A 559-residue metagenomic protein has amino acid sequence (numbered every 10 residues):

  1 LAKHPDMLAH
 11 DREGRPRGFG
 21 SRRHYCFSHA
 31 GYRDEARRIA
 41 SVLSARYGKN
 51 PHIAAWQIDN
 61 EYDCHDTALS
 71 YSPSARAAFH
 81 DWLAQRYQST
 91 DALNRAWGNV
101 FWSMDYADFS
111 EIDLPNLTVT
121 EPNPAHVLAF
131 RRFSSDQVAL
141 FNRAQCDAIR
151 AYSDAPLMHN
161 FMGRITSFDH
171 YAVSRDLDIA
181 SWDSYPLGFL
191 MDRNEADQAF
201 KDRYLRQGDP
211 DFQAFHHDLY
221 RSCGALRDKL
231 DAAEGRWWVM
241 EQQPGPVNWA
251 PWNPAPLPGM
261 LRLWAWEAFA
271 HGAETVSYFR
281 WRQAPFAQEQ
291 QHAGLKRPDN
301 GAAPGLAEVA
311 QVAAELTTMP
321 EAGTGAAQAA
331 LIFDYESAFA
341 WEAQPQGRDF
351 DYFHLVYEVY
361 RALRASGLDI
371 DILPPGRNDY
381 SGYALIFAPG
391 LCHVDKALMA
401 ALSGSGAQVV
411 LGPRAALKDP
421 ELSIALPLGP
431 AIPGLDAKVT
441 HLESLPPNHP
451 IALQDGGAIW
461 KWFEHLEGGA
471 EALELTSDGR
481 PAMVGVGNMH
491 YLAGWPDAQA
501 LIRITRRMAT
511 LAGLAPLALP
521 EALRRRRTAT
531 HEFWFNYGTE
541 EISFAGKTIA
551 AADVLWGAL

Functional and structural regions predicted by a protein language model:
H4-M7, D11-F215, L219: Polysaccharide-binding and catalytic clefts of secreted carbohydrate-active enzymes
G18, M158-E358, V439-Q454, I459 (+1 more regions): Hydrophobic targeting/anchoring helices
K49-A55, T90, S153-L157, L177-D178 (+5 more regions): Loop/turn elements at helix/coil->beta-strand transitions in domains of secreted/extracellular proteins
N142-D154, R221-E234, S403-G406: Surface-exposed amphipathic alpha-helices with a cationic face
P256-L257, P389-L559: A conserved amphipathic helix/loop scaffold that creates a polar/acidic microenvironment used either to coordinate
R280, P304-T318, A362, H490-A512: Catalytic cores of secreted or luminal carbohydrate-active enzymes
V359-Y380: A short, well-structured beta->alpha microelement
